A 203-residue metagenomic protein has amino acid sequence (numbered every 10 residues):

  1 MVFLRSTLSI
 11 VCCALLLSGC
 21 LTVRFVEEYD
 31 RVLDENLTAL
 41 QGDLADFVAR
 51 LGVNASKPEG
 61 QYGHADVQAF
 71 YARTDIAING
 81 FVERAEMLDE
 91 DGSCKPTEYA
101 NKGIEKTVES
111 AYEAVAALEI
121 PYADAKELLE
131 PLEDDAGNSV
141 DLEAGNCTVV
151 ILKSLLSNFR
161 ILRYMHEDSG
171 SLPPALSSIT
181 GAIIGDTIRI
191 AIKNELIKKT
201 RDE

Functional and structural regions predicted by a protein language model:
M1-V11: Bacterial N-terminal signal peptides that target proteins for export
L16-G19: C-terminal motif of bacterial Sec signal peptides marking the signal peptidase cleavage site
L21-R24: Bacterial signal peptide processing site
E27-R50: Post-signal peptide N-terminal segment of mature Sec-exported envelope proteins
D34-L37, Q41, Q68-Y71, D75-I78 (+3 more regions): Generic structural concept
Q41-L44, V48, D75-I78, V82-A85 (+3 more regions): A structural signal for well-ordered alpha-helices, especially hydrophobic packing surfaces of coiled-coils
R50-L128: Alpha-helical segments in soluble extracytoplasmic regions
G137-E203: C-terminal amphipathic alpha-helix
